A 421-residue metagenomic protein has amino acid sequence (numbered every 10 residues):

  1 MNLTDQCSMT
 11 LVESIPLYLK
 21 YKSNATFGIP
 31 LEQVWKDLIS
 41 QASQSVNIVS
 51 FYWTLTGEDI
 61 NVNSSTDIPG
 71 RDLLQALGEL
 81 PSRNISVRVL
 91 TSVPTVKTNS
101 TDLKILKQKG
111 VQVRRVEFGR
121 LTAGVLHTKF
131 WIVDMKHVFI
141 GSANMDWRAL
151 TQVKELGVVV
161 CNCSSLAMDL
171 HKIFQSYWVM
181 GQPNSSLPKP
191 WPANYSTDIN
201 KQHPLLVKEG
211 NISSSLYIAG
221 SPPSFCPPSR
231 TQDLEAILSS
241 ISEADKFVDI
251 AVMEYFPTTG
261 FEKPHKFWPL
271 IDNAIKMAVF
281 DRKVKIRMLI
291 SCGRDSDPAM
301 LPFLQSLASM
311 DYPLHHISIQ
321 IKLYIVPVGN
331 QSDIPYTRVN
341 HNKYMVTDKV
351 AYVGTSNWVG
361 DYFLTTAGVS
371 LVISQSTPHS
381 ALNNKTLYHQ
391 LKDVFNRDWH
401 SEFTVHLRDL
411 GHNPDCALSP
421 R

Functional and structural regions predicted by a protein language model:
M1-R421: Charged, low-complexity intrinsically disordered terminal segments
